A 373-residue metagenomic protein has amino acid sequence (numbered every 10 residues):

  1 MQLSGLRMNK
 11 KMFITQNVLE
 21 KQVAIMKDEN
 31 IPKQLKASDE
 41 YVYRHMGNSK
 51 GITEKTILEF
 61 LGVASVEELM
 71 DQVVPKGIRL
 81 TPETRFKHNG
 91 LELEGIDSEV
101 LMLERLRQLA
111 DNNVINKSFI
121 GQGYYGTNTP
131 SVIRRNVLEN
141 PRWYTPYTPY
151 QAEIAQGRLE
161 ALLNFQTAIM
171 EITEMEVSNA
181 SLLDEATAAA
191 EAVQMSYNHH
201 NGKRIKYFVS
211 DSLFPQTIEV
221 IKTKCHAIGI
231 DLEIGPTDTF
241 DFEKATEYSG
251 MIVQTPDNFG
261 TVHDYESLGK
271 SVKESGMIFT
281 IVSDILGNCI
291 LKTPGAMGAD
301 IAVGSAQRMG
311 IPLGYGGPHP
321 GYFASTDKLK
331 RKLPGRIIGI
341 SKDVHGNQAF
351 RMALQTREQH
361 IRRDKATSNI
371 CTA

Functional and structural regions predicted by a protein language model:
M1-D28: N-terminal mitochondrial targeting presequence
P32-I57, L61-G77, T81-E83: Compact, charge-rich alpha-helical regulatory domains located at protein termini
I52, D71-N164: N-terminal entrance/gating region of PLP-dependent enzymes' catalytic architecture
L69, G295-P312: Conserved active-site segment immediately N-terminal to the catalytic lysine that forms the internal aldimine
T127-E247: PLP-dependent aspartate aminotransferase-fold enzymes
E233-N288, R308: Active-site phosphate-binding strand-loop segment of PLP-dependent enzymes
M309-A373: Active-site C-terminal subdomain of aminotransferase-like
